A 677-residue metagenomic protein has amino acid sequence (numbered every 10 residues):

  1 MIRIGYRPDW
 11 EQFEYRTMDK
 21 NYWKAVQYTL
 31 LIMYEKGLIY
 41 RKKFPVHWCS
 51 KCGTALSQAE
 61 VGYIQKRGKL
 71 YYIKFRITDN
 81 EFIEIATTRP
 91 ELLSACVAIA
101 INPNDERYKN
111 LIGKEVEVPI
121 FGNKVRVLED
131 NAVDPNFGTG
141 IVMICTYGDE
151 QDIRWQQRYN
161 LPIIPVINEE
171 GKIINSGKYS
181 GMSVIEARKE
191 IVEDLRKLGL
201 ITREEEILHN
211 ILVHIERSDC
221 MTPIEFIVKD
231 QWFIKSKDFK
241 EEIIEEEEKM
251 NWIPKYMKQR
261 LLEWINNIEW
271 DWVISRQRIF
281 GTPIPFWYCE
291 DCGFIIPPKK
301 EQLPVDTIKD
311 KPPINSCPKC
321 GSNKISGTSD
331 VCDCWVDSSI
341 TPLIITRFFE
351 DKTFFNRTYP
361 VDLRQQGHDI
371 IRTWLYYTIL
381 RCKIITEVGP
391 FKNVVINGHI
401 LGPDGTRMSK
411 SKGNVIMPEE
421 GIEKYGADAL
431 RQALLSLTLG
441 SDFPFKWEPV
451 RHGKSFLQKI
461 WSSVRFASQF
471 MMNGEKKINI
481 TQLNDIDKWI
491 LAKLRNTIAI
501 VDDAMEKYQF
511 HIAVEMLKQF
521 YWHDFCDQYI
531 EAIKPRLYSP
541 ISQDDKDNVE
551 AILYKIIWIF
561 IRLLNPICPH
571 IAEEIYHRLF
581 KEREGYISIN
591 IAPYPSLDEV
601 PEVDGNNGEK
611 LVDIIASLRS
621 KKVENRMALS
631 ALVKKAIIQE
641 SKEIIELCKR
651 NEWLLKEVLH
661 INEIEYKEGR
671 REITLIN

Functional and structural regions predicted by a protein language model:
M1, D105-A132, L161, T222-E245 (+1 more regions): Conserved oxyanion/phosphate-binding beta-strand-loop segments in alpha/beta enzyme cores
M1-F82, F137-D291, W374, T406 (+6 more regions): Residue patterns forming the tRNA-binding/recognition surfaces of aminoacyl-tRNA synthetases and related DALR
Y72, N267-V336, I340, I384-A427 (+1 more regions): Feature 926 captures the class I aminoacyl-tRNA synthetase adenylation module centered on the KMSKS loop
T78, I83-I144, D149-R154: Protease-associated
I83-T87, L92-I101, I141-I144, I224-F226 (+6 more regions): Short hydrophobic-aromatic micro-motifs
T88, V213, T222, V228 (+3 more regions): Auxiliary tRNA-acceptor-end handling modules of aminoacyl-tRNA synthetases
E150-Y159, V192, I371-E387, I615-V623: Metal-dependent nuclease catalytic cores in nucleic-acid-processing enzymes, especially RNase H-like/related
T358-D369: A short glycine/serine-rich beta->alpha loop
